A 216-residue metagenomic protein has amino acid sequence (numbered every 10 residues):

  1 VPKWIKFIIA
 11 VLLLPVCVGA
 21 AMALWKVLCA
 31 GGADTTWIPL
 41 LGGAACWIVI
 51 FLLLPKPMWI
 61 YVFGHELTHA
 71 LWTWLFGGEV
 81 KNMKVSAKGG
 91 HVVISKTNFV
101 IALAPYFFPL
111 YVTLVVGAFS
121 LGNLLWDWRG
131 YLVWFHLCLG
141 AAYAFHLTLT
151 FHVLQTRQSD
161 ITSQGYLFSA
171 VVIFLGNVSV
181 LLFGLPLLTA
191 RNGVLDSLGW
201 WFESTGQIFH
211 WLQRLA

Functional and structural regions predicted by a protein language model:
V1-A33, W37-I38, C46, V85-A216: Metalloprotease/metallohydrolase-associated module, dominated by Zn2+-dependent proteases
W47-F63, N98-F99: Short pre-active-site segment immediately N-terminal to the catalytic Zn-binding motif
F51, W74-V80, V178, F209-H210: Juxtamembrane membrane-interface segments at transmembrane alpha-helix termini
L52-L53, W72, V92-T97: Generic structural signal for short, flexible, solvent-exposed coil/loop and linker residues
Y61-W74: Active-site recognition of the HExxH zinc-binding catalytic motif
F63, F76-H91: Internal transmembrane alpha-helix with an interfacial aromatic "cap," most often the third helix
T73-N82, L149-V153: Membrane-water interface of transmembrane alpha-helices
